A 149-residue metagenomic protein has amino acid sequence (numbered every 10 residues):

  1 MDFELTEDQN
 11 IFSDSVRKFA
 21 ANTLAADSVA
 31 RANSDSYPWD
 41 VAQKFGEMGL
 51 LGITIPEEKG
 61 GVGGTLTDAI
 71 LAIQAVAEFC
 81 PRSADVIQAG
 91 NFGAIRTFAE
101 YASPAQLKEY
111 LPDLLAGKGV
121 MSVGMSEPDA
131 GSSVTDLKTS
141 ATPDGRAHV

Functional and structural regions predicted by a protein language model:
M1-Q88, E109, D113: Amphipathic, small/basic residue-rich leader segments at the start of a protein or domain
R31, I53, P81, F92 (+2 more regions): A generic, residue-level signal for flexible/boundary positions that often mark functional hotspots
D35-G46, L71, F98-A102, G124 (+1 more regions): Alpha-helix boundary/capping detector
G61-G63, A105-V149: Glycine-rich, Trp-frequent "lid" loop and neighboring beta-strands that shape and gate the flavin cofactor pocket
S83-I95, L115-G124: FAD-binding core of FAD-dependent oxidoreductases, characterized by glycine-rich FAD pyrophosphate-binding loops
D85-A105, G131-V134: N-terminal glycine-rich flavin-associated loop
